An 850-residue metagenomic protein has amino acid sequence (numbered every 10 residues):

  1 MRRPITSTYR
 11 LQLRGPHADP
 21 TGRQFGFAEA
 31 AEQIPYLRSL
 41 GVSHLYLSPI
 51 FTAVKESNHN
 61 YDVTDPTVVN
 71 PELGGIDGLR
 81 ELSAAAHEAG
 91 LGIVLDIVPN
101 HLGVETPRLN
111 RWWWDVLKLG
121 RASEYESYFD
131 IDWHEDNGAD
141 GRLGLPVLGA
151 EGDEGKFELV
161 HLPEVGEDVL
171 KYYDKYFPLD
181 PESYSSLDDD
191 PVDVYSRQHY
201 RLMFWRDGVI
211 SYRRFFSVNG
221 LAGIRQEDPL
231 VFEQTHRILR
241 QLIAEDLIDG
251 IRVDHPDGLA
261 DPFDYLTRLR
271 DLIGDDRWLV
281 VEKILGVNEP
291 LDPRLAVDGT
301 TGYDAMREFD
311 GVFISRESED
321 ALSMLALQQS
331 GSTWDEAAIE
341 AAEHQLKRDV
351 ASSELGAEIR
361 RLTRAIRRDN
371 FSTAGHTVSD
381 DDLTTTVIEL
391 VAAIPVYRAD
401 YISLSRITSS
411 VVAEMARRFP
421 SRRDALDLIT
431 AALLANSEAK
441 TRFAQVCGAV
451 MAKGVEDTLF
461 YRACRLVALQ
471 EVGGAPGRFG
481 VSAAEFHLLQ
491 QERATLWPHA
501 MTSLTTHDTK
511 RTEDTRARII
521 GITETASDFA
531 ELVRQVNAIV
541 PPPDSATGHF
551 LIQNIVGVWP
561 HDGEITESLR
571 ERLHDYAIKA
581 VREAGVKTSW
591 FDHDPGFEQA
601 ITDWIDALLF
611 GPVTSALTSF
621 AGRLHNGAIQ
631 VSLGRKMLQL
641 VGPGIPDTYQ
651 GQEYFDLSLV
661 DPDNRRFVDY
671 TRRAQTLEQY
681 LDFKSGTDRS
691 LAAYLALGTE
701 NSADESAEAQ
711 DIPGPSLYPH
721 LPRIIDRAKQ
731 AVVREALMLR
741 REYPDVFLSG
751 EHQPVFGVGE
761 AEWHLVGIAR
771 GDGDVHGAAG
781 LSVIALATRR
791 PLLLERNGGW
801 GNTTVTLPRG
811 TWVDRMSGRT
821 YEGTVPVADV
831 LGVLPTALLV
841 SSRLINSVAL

Functional and structural regions predicted by a protein language model:
M1-K55, T67, E72, R80 (+9 more regions): Carbohydrate-interacting/catalytic domains
S57-N70, R108-N110: Surface-exposed, active-site-proximal loop segments in enzymatic domains
L82-S127: Hydrophobic or amphipathic alpha-helical targeting/insertion segments
H101, L259-A260: Catalytic P-loop NTPase motifs of RecA-like helicase/translocase cores
A122-A150: Core domains of carbohydrate- and sulfate-ester-processing enzymes
A150-I210: Charge-biased, low-complexity intrinsically disordered regions
V253-L259: Conserved short loop/turn motifs at secondary-structure junctions
